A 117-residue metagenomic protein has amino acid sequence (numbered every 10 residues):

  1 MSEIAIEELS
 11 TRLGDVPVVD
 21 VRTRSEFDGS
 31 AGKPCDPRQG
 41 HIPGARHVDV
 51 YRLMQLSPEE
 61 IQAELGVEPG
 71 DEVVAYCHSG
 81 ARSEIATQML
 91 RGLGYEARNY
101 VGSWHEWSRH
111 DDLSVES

Functional and structural regions predicted by a protein language model:
M1-P17, V21-V74, H78-S117: Rhodanese-like catalytic fold shared by cysteine-dependent sulfurtransferases and DSP/PTP-type phosphatases
